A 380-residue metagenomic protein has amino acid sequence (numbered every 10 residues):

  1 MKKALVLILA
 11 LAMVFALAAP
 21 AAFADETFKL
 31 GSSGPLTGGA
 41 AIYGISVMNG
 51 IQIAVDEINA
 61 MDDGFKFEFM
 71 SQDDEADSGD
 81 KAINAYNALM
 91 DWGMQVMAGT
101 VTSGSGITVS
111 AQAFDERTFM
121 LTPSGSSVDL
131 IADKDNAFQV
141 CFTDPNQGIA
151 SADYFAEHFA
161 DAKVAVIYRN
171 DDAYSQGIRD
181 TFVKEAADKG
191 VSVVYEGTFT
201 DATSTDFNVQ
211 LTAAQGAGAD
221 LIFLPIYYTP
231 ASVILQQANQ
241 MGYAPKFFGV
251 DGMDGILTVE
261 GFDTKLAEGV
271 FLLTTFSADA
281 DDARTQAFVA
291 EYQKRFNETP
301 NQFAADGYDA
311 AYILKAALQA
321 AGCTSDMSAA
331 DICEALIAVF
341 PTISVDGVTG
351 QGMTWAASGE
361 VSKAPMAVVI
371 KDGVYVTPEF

Functional and structural regions predicted by a protein language model:
M1-I8: Positively charged n-region of N-terminal signal peptides that target proteins for export
L11, F23-F380: Extracytosolic ligand-binding ectodomains
V14-A22: C-terminal segment of classical bacterial N-terminal signal peptides
